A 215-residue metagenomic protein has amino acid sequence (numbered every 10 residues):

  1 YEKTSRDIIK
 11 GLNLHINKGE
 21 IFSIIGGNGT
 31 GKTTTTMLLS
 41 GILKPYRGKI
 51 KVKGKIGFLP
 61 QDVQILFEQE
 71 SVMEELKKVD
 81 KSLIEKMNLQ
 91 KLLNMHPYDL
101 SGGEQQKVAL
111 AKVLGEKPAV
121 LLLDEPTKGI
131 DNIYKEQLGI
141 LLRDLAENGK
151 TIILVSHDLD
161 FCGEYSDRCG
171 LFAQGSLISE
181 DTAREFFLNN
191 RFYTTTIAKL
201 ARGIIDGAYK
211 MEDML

Functional and structural regions predicted by a protein language model:
D80-L92: Conserved ABC ATPase "signature" region
H96-L100, E104: Conserved ABC ATPase signature
L121-D124: Catalytic Walker B motif of ABC-type/P-loop ATPase nucleotide-binding domains
S156-H157: H-loop/switch region of ABC-family ATPase nucleotide-binding domains
C162-E164: A short, surface-exposed alpha-helical micro-motif characterized by mixed small hydrophobic and charged/polar residues
S176-K199: Conserved beta-strand-loop-alpha-helix hinge in the C-terminal portion of ABC ATPase nucleotide-binding domains
Y193-L215: ABC ATPase nucleotide-binding domains
